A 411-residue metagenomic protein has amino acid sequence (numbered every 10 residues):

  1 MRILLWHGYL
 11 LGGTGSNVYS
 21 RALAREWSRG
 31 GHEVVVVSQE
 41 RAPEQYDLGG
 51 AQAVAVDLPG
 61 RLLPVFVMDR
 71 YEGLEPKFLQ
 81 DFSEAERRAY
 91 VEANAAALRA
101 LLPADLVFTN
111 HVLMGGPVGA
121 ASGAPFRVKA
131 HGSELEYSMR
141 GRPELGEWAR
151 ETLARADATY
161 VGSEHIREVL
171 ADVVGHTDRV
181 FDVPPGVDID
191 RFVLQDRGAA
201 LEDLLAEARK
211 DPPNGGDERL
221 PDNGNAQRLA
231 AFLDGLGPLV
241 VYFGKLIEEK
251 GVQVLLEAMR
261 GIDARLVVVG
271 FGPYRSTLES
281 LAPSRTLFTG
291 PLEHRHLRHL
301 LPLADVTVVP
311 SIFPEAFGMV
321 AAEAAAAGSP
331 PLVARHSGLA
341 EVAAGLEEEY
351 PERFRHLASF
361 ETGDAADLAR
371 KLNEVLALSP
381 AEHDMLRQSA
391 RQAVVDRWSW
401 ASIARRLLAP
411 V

Functional and structural regions predicted by a protein language model:
M1-D57, E257, A401: N-terminal subdomain of nucleotide-sugar transferases
G15, G363, A377-A409: A charged, aromatic-enriched C-terminal amphipathic alpha-helix characteristic of glycosyltransferases across folds
V36-L101: A conserved catalytic-core segment of Leloir-type glycosyltransferases
E40, H165, G186: Carbohydrate-associated surface elements
E202-K250, L256-R260: Conserved donor-binding/catalytic core segment of Leloir-type glycosyltransferases
L205-N214, A340-E374: Change "using UDP/GDP/dTDP sugars" to "using nucleotide sugars
R265-V268, S276-H299: Nucleotide-activated donor-binding/catalytic signature segment of Leloir-type glycosyltransferases, i.e., the conserved
P302-A316, S329: Acidic donor-binding loop of glycosyltransferase active sites
